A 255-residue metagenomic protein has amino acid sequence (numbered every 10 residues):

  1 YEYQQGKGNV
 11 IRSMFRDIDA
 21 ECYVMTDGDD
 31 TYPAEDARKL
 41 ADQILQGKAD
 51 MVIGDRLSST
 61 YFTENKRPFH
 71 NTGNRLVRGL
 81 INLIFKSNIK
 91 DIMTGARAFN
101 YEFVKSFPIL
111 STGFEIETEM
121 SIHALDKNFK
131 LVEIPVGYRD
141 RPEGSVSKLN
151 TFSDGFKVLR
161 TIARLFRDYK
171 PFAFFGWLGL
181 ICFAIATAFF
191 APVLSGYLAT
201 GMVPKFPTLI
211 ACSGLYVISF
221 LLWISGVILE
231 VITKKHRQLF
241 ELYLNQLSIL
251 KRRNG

Functional and structural regions predicted by a protein language model:
Y1-M25, A34-F114, T118, R139-F156 (+1 more regions): Acceptor/aglycone-binding surface of glycosyltransferases and processive sugar-polymer synthases
T26-D27, P135: Short beta-strand segments
D30-Y32: Acidic metal-phosphate-binding loop of nucleotide-sugar-dependent transferases
L110-T112, I116-G255: Hydrophobic helical membrane-anchoring modules
